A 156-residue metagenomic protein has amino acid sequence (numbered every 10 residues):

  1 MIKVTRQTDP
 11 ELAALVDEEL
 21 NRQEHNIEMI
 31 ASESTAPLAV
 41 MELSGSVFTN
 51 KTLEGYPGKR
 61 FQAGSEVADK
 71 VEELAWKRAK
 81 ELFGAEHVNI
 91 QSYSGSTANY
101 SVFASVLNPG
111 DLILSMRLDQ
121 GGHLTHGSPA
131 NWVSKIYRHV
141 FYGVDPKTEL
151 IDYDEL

Functional and structural regions predicted by a protein language model:
I2-G58: N-terminal "arm"/small-domain region of PLP-dependent enzymes with the aminotransferase-like
V40-L43, A79, A98-V106: Buried hydrophobic packing segments
T52-T97: Conserved N-terminal alpha-helix of the aminotransferase class I/II PLP-enzyme fold
S94-A98, P146-E149: Short acidic loop-to-helix transition motifs that present clustered carboxylates
S96-S101, G121-H126: Short glycine/serine/threonine-rich phosphate/pyrophosphate-binding segments that cradle anionic phosphate groups
L107-G122: Conserved PLP-anchoring active-site segment centered on the Schiff-base-forming lysine
G127-L156: PLP-dependent aminotransferase-class I/II
